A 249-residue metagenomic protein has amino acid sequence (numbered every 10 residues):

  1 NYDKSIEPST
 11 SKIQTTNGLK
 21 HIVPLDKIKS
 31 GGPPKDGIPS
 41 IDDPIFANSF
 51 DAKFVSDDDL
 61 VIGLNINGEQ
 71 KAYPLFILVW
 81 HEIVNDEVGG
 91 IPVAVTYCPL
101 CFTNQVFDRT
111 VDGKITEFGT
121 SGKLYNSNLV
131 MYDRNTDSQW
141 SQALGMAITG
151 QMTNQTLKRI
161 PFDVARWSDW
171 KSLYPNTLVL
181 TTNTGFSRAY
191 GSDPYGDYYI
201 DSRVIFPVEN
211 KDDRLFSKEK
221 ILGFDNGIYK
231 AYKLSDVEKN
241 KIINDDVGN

Functional and structural regions predicted by a protein language model:
N1-N249: Mid-to-C-terminal functional-domain signal that highlights helix-capping/loop sites within ligand-binding modules
